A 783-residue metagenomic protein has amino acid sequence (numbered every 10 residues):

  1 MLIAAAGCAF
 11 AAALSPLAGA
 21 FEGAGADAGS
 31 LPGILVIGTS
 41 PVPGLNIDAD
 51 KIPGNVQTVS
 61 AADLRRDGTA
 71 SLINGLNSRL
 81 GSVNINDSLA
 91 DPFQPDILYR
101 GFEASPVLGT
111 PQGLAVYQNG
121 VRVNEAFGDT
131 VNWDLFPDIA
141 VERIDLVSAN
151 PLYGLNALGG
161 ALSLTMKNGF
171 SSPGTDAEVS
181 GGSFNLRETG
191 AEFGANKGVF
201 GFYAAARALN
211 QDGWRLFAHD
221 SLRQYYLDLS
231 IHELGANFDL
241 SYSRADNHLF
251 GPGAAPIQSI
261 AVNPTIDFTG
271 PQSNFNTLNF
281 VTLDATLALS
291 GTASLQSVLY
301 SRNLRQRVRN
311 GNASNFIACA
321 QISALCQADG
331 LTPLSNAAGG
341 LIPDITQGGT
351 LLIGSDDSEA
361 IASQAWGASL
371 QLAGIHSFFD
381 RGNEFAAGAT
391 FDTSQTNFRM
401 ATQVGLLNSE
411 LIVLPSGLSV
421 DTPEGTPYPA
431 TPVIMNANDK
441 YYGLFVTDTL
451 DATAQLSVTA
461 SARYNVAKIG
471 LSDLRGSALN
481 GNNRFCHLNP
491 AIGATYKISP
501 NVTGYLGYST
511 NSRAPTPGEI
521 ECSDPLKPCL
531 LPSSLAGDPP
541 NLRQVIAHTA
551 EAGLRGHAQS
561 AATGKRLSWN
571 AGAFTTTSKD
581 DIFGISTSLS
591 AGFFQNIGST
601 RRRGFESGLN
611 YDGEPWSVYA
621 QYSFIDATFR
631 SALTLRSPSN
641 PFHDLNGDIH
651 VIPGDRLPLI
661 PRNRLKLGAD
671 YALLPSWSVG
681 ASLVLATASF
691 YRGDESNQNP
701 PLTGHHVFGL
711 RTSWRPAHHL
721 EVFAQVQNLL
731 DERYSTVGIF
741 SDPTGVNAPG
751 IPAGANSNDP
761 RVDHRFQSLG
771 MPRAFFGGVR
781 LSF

Functional and structural regions predicted by a protein language model:
I37, V123-E125, D134-E178, S782: A beta-strand signature from Gram-negative outer-membrane beta-barrel systems, especially the internal plug domain
L89, P95-S148: Periplasmic plug
G181-N210, R215-P252, P271-S294, S461 (+1 more regions): Transmembrane beta-barrel wall of Gram-negative outer-membrane proteins
G235-D239, N276-R309, A313-N315, L325-D473 (+2 more regions): Face-selective signature of the C-terminal outer-membrane beta-barrel domain
D246-V262, Q395, K468-G470, N482 (+7 more regions): Surface-exposed extracellular loop regions of Gram-negative outer-membrane beta-barrel proteins, predominantly
A288, S294-N312, K497, Y505-G507 (+4 more regions): Membrane-embedded beta-barrel scaffold of Gram-negative outer-membrane proteins
S369-G374, F378-F379, T453-V458, A467 (+2 more regions): Gram-negative outer-membrane beta-barrel transporters
S512, L685-R692, W714-F783: C-terminal beta-signal and adjacent terminal beta-strands/loops of Gram-negative outer-membrane beta-barrel proteins
